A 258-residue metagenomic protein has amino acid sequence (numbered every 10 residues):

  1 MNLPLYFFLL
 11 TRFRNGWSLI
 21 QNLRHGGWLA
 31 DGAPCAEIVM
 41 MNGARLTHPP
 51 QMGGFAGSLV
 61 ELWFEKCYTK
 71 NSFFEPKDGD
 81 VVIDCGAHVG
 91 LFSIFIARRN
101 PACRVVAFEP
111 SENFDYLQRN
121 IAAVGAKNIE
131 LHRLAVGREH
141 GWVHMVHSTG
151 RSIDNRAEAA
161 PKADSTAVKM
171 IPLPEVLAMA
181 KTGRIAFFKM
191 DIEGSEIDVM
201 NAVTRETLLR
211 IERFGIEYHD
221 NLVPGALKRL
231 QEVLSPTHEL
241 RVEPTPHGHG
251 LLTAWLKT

Functional and structural regions predicted by a protein language model:
M1-T258: Phosphate/nucleotide-binding beta-alpha loop and adjacent structural elements of enzyme active sites
